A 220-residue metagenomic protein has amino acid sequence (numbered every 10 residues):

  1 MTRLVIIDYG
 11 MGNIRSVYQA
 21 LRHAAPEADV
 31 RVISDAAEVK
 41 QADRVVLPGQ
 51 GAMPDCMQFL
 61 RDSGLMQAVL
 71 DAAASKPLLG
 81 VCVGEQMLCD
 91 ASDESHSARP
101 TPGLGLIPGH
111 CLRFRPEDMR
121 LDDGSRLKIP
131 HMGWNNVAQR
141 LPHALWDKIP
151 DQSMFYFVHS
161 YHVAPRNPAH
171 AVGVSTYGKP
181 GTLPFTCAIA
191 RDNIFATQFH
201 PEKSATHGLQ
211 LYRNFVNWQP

Functional and structural regions predicted by a protein language model:
M1-V5: Extreme N-terminal starter segment of soluble prokaryotic enzymes
R15, A20-A28: Short helix-loop-beta junction
E27-E38: A short, well-structured beta->alpha microelement
E38-V39, A72, A188: Structural alpha-helical scaffold elements that stabilize or flank donor/cofactor-binding regions in carbohydrate
A42: An anion/phosphate-binding loop that grips the pyrophosphate of nucleotide cofactors and donors
V46-P48: Structural motif
G51-H131: Cysteine-nucleophile active-site neighborhood
G109-P220: Amide-donor transfer/coupling interface in amidating biosynthetic enzymes
